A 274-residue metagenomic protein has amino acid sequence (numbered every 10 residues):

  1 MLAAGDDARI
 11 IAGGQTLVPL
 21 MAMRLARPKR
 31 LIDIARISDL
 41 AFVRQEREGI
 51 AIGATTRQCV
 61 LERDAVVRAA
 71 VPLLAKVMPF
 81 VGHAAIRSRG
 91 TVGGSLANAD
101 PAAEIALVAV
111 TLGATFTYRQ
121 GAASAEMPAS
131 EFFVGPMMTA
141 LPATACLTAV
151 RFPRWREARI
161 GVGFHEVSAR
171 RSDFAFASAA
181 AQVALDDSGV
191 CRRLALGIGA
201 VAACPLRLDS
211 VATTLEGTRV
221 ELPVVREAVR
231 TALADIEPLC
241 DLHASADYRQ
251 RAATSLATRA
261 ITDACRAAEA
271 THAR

Functional and structural regions predicted by a protein language model:
M1-R274: C-terminal structural segment of proteins
